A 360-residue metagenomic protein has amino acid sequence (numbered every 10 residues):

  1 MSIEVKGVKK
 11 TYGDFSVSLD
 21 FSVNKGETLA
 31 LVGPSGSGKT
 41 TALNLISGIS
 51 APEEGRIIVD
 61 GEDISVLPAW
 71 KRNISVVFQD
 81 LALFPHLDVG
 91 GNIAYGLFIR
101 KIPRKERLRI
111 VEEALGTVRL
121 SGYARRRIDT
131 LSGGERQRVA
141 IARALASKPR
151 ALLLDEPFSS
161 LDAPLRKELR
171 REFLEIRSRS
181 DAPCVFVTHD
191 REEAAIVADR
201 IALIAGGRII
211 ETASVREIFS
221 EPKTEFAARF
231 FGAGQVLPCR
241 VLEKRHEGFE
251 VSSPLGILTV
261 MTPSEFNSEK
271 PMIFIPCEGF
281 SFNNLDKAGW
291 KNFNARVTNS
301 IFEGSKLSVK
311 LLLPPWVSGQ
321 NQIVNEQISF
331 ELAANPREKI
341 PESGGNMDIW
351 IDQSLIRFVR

Functional and structural regions predicted by a protein language model:
I3-G13, V17, I57, T298-S300: Conserved beta1/A-loop at the N-terminus of ABC ATPase nucleotide-binding domains
G13, G234, K244-R360: Non-catalytic connector elements of ABC transporters
V32-P34: The feature captures the beta-strand-to-loop junction immediately N-terminal to the Walker
T40-L43, V139: ABC ATPase nucleotide-binding domain helices that frame the ATP-binding cleft
S47: Helix-to-loop junction immediately C-terminal to a conserved catalytic motif
G55-D63: Conserved ABC transporter NBD signature motif
N73-S75, Q79, H86-F226: ABC ATPase nucleotide-binding domains
